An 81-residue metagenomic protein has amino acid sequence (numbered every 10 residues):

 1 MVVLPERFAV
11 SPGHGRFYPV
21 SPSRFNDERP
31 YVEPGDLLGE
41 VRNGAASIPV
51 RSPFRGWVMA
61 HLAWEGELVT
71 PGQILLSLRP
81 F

Functional and structural regions predicted by a protein language model:
M1-V41, S47-P49: Acidic, low-complexity mobile loops and tails
F25, Y31, L62-A63, L68: Exposed loop and linker-edge segments at protein-protein interfaces
I48, T70-Q73: Sequence/structural signature of long amphipathic alpha-helices that form protein-protein interaction faces
P49-E65: Short, compositionally biased
